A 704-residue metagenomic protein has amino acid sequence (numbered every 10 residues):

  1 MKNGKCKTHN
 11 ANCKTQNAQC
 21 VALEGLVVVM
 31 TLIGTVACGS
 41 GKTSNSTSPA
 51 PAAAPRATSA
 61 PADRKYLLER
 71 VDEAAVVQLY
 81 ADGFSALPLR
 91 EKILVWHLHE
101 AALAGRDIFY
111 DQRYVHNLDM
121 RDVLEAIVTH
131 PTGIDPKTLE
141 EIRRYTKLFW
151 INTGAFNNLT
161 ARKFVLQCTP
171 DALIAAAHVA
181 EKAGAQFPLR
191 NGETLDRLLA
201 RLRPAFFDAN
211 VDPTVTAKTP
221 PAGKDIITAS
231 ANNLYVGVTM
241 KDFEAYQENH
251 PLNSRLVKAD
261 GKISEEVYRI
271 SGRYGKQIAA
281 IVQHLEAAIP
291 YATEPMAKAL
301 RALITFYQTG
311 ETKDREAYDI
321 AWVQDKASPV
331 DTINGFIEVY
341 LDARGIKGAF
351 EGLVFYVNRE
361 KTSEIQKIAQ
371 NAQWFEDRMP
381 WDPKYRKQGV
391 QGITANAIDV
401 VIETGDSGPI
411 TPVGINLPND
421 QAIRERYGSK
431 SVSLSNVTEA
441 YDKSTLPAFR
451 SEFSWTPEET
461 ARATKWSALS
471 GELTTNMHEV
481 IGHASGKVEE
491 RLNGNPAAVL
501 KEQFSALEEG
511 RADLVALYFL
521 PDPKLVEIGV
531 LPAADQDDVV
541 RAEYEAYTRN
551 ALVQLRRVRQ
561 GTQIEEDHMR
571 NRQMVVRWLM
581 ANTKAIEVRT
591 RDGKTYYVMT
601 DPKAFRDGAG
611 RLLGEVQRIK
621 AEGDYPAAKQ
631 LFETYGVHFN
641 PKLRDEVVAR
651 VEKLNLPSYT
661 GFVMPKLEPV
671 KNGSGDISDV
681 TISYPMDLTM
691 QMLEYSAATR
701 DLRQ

Functional and structural regions predicted by a protein language model:
M1-G25, S59: Short, basic, low-complexity termini and linkers enriched in Ser/Thr/Gly/Pro that act as targeting/leader peptides
G34-A37: C-terminal motif of bacterial Sec signal peptides marking the signal peptidase cleavage site
G39-K42: Bacterial signal peptide processing site
P61-V123: N-terminal-proximal low-complexity accessory segments that begin disordered and transition into the first
L68-E69, E73-L94, A205, A209-A506 (+3 more regions): Fold-level signature of zinc-dependent metallopeptidase catalytic domains
Y80, L517-I619: Long, well-structured alpha-helical subdomains associated with metal-dependent extracellular/ecto-lumenal hydrolases
R121, H130, D135-K262, R273: Auxiliary tRNA-acceptor-end handling modules of aminoacyl-tRNA synthetases
T600-Q704: Extended, compositionally biased alpha-helical segments that mediate assembly or anchoring
